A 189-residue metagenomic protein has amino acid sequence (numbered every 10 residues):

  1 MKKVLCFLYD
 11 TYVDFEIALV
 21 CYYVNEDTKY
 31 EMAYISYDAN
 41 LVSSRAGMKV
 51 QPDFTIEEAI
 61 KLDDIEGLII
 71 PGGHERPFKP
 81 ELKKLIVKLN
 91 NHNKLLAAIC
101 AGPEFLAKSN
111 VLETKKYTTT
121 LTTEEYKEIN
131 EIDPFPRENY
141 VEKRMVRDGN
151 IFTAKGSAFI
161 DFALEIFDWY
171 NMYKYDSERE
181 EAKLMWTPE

Functional and structural regions predicted by a protein language model:
K3-L8, Y12, E26-N40, D53-F54 (+2 more regions): Active-site-adjacent pocket-lining segments in enzyme domains
Y12-I17, S43: Short N-terminal binding/cap micro-motifs at the start of the first secondary-structure element
A18-Y23: Histidine-anchored nucleotide/phosphate-binding helix
N40-A46: Membrane-interfacial amphipathic helices and adjacent loop/beta segments that form the lipid-substrate binding surface
